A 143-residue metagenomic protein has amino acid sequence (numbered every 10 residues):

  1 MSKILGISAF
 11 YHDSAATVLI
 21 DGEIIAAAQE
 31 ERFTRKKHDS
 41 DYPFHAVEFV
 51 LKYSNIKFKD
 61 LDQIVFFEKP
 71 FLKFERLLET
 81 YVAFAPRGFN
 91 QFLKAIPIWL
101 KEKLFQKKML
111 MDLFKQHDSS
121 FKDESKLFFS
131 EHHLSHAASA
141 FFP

Functional and structural regions predicted by a protein language model:
M1-P143: Short acidic/glycine-rich loops and adjacent helix/strand connectors that line catalytic pockets where negatively
